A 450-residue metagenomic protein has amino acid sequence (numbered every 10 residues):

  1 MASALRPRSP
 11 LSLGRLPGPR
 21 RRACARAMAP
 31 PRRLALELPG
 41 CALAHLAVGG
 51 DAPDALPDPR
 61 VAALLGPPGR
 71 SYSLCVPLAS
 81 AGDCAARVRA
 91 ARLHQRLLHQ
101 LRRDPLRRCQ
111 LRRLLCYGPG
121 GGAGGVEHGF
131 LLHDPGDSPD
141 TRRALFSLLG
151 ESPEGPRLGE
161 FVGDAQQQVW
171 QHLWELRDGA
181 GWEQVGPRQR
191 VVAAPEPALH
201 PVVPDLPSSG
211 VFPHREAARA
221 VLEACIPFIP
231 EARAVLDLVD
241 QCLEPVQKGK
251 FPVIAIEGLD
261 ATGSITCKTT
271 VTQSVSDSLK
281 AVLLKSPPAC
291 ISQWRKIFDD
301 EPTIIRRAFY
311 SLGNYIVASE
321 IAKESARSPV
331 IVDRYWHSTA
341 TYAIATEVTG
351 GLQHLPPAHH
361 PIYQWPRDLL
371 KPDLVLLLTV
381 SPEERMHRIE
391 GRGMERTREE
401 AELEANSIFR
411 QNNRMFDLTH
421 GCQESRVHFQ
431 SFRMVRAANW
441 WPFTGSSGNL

Functional and structural regions predicted by a protein language model:
A2-K248, E383-L450: NTP-dependent small-molecule kinase module
A35-A47, D51-R96, L279-P357: ATP-dependent small-molecule kinase phosphotransfer cores that center on conserved nucleotide phosphate-binding segments
R113, V253, A281-L283, V375-L377 (+2 more regions): Conserved beta-strand scaffold positions in the cores of enzyme catalytic domains, especially in NTP/NDP-utilizing
D240-C242, V317-S319, P361-W365: A generic local structural motif
K248-I254: Pre-Walker A (Motif I) flank of P-loop NTPase domains
I254-Q273: Glycine-rich phosphate-binding P-loop
Q273, E347-G350, R392-E395: Glycine-rich, phosphate-binding/catalytic loops in enzymes
S328, V332-W336, Q353-P361, R367-E390: Conserved phosphate-donor/acceptor-positioning beta-strand/loop module used by diverse small-molecule
